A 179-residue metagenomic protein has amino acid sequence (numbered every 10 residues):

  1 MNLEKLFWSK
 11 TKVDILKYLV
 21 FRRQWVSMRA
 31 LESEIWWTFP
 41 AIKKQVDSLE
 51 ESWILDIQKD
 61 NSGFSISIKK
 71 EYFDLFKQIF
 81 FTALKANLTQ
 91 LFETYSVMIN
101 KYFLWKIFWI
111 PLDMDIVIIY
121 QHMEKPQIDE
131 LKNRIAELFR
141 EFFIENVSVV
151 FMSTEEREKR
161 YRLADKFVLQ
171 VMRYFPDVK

Functional and structural regions predicted by a protein language model:
M1-N100, K106-P111, Y120-K179: Catalytic core of pol beta-like nucleotidyltransferases
